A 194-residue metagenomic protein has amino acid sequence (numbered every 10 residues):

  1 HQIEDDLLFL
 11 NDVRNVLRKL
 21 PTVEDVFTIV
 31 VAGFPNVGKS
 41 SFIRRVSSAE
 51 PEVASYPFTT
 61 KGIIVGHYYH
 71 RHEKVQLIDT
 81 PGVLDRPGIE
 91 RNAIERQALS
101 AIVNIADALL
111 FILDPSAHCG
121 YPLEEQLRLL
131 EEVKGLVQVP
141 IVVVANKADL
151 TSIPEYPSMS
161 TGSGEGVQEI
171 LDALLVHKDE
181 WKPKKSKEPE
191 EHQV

Functional and structural regions predicted by a protein language model:
H1-R91, S100-I105: Conserved G1/Walker A P-loop phosphate-binding module
D6, P57, K61, E73-Q76 (+5 more regions): Helical mechanochemical/support elements of P-loop NTPase systems and associated helical scaffolds
L10, L130, N146: Residue-level signal for inorganic ion chemistry
V31, F111, V143-A145: Structural beta-sheet core signal
G82-V83, A117, D149, S163: Short, glycine/acidic-enriched loop or turn micro-motifs at the edges of active sites
R86-E90, C119-E125, S152-E155: Conserved ATPase-coupling elements of RecA-like P-loop NTPase cores
E90-A117, R128-V137: Inter-motif core of Ras-like GTPase G domains
V139-V142, K147-V194: Canonical P-loop GTPase G-domain recognition
